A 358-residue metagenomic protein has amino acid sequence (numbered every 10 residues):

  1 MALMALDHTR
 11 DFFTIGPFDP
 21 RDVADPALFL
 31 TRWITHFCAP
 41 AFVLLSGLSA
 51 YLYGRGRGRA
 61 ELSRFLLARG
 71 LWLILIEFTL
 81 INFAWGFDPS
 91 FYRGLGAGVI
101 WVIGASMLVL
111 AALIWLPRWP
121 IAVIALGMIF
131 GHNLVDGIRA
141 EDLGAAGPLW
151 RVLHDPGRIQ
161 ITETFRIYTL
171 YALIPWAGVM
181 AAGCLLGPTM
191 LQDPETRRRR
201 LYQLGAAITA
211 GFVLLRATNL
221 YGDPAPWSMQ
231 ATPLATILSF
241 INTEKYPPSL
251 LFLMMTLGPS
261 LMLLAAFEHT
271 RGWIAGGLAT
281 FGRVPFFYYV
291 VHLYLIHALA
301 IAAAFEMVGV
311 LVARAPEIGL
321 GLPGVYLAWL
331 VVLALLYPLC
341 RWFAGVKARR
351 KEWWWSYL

Functional and structural regions predicted by a protein language model:
M1-L358: Alpha-helical transmembrane segments and their immediate juxtamembrane cytosolic regions
